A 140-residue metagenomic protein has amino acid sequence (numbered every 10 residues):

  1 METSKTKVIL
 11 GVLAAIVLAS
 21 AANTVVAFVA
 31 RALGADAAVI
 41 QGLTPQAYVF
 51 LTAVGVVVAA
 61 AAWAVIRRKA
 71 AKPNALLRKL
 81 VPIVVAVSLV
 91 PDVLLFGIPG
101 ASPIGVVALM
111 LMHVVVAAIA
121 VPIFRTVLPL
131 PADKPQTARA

Functional and structural regions predicted by a protein language model:
M1-A32: N-terminal signal-anchor transmembrane alpha-helix
K7-A19, V114-A140: Membrane-water interface at the C-terminal end of transmembrane alpha helices
I9-V17, V49-A53, L77-P82, V106-L111: Hydrophobic alpha-helical transmembrane segments
S20, I83-L94: Aromatic-anchored segments of alpha-helical transmembrane domains
I40-G55: A loop-to-helix transmembrane entry motif
Q41, A64-A86: Internal alpha-helical transmembrane segments of multi-pass membrane proteins
A53-R68: Canonical alpha-helical transmembrane segments
P91-V107: Membrane-helix boundary connector in multi-pass membrane proteins
